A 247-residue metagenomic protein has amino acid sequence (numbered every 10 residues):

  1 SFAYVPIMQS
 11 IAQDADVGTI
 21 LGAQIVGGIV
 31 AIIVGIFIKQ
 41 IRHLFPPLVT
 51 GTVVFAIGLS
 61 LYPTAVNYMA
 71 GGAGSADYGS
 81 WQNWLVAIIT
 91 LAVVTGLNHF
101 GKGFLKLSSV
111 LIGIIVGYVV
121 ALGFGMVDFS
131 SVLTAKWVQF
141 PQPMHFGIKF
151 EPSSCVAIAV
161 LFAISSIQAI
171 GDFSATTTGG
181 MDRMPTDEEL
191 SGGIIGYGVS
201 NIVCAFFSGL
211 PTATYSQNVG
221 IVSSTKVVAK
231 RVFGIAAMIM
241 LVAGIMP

Functional and structural regions predicted by a protein language model:
S1-F2, H43-T52, L105-I112, L210-N218 (+1 more regions): Short, non-helical or kinked segments that cap or interrupt transmembrane helices
S1-L85, T225, M246: Early transmembrane hairpin of solute transport permeases
V5, V17-I25, W84-I89, L107 (+4 more regions): Hydrophobic alpha-helical transmembrane segments
P6, G27-G35, T52-V66, W84-F100 (+4 more regions): Hydrophobic core segments of alpha-helical transmembrane domains in multi-pass membrane transport and ion-translocation
Q9-A12, N98, N218-F233, M238-G244: Interfacial segments of multi-pass membrane proteins
V30-H43, V94-G103, I170-G179, S216-S224: C-terminal ends of transmembrane helices
S75-D77, K106-S191: Helix-loop-helix hairpins and the membrane-proximal interhelical loops of multi-pass alpha-helical transport proteins
A159-K230: Membrane-embedded helical hairpins/re-entrant loop segments and their flanking transmembrane helices within multi-pass
